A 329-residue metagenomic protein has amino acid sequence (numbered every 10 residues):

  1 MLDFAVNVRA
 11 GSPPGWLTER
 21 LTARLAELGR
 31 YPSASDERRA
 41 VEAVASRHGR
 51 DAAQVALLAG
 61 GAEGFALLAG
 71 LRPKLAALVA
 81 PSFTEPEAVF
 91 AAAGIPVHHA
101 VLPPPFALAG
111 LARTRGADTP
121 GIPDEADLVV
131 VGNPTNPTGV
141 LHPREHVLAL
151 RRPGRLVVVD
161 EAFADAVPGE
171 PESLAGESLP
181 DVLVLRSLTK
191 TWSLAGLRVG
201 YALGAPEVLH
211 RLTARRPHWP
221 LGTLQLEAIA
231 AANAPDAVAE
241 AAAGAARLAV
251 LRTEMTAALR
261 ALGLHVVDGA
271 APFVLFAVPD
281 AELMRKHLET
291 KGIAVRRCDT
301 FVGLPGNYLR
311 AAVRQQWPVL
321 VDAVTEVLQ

Functional and structural regions predicted by a protein language model:
M1-P32, S46, G116, E125: N-terminal "arm"/small-domain region of PLP-dependent enzymes with the aminotransferase-like
A5, L275-D280, K291-Q329: Conserved PLP-binding active-site segment of the aspartate aminotransferase-like
P13-P14, R38, D181-L259, L264-V267: PLP-dependent aminotransferase class I/II
E19-G60, L251-R252: Conserved N-terminal alpha-helix of the aminotransferase class I/II PLP-enzyme fold
E37-A40, A52-A76, T84, G200: Conserved beta-loop-alpha segment that forms the PLP phosphate-binding cup at the N-terminus of a helix
A69-A91, P96-P103: Conserved PLP-anchoring active-site segment centered on the Schiff-base-forming lysine
H98, L102-P168: Active-site phosphate-binding strand-loop segment of PLP-dependent enzymes
L248-A249, R260-K291: Conserved PLP-binding catalytic core of the aspartate aminotransferase-like
